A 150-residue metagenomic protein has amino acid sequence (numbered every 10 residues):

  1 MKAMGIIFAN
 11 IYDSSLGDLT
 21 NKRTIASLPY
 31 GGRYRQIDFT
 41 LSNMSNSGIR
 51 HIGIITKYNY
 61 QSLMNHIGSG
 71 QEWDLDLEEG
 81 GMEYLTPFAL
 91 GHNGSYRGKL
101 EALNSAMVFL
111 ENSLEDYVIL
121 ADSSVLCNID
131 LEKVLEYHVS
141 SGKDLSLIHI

Functional and structural regions predicted by a protein language model:
M1-S27, S42, S47: N-terminal nucleotide-binding beta1-loop-alpha1 segment
R33-I54: A short, N-terminal amphipathic alpha-helix
N43-S45, A102, E111, E132: Catalytic cores of nucleotide-enabled group-transfer and carboxylate-activating enzymes in metabolic and assembly-line
N65, E72-L114: Short phosphate-binding loop-to-helix
V118: Short aromatic/hydrophobic "clamp" motif used to bind/position activated sugar donors
S123-Y137: Acidic donor-binding/catalytic loop of UDP-sugar-dependent glycosyltransferases, especially processive GT2
Y137-L145: Conserved donor NDP-sugar-binding/catalytic core segment of glycosyltransferases
I148-I150: Conserved small/polar residues in nucleotide/adenosyl-binding loops
